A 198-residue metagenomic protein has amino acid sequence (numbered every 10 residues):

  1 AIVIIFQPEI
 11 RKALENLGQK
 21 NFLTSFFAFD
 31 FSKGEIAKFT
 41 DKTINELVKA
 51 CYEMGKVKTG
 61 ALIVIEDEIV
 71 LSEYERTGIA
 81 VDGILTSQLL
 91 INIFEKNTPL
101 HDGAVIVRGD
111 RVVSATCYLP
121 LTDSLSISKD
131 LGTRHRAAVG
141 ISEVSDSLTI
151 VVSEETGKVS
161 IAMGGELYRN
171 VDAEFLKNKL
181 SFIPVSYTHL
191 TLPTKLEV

Functional and structural regions predicted by a protein language model:
F6-E9, A13-Y187: Divalent-cation
T188-T194: Conserved small/polar residues in nucleotide/adenosyl-binding loops
